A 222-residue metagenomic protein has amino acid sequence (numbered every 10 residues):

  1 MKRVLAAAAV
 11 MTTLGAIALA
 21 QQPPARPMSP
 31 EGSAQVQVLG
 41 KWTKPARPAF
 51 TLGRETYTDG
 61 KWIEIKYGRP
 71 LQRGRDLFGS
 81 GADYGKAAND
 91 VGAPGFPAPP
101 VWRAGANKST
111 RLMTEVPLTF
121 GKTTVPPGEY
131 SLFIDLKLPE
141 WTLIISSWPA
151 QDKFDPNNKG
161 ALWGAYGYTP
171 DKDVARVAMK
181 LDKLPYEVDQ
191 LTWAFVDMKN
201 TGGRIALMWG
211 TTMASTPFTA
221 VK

Functional and structural regions predicted by a protein language model:
M1-V4: Positively charged n-region of N-terminal signal peptides that target proteins for export
A6-A7, G60: Short amphipathic alpha-helical "recognition" segments used for binding
A7-A16: Bacterial N-terminal signal peptides
Q21-P126, S131-K222: Targeting-peptide/extracellular-domain and disordered-appendage signature
